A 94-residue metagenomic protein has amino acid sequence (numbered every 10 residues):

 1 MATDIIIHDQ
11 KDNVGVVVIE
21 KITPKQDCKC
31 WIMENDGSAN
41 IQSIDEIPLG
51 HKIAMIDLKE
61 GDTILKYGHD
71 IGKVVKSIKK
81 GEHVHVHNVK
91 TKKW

Functional and structural regions predicted by a protein language model:
A2-W94: N-terminal small-residue-enriched
